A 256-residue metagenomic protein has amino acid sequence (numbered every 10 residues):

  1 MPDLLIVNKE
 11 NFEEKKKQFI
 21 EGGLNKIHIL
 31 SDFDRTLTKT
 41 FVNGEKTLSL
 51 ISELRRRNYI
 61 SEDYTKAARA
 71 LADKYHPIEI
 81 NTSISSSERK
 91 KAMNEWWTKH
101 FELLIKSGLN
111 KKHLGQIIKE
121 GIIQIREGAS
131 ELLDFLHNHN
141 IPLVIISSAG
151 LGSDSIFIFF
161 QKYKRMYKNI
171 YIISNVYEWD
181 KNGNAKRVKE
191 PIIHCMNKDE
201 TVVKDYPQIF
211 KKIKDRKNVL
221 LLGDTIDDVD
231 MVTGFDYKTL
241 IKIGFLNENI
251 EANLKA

Functional and structural regions predicted by a protein language model:
M1-K181, A256: Alpha-helical substrate-recognition element adjacent to the catalytic core
F12, A129, D205-Y206, T225-D228 (+1 more regions): Amphipathic coiled-coil/heptad-repeat helices and related helical stalk/stem segments that mediate oligomerization
I27, N169-I170, K217-V219, L240: Residue-level recognition of the N-termini of beta-strands and the immediately preceding loop/turn
D134-L143, K212-K217, K238-T239: Short, surface-exposed connector motifs at secondary-structure boundaries
I145-G152, N218-A256: Acidic, Mg2+-coordinating phosphoryl-transfer loop and its flanking beta/alpha structural elements, shared across
I173-V176, K189, L246: Residues at the C-termini of beta-strands that transition into short coil/loop
N182-H194: Short, surface-exposed amphipathic charged segments that create phosphate/polyanion-binding patches used for binding
I193-G234: Conserved Lys-Pro-Asp/Glu-containing loop-to-beta segment of HAD-superfamily phosphomonoesterases, centered on
